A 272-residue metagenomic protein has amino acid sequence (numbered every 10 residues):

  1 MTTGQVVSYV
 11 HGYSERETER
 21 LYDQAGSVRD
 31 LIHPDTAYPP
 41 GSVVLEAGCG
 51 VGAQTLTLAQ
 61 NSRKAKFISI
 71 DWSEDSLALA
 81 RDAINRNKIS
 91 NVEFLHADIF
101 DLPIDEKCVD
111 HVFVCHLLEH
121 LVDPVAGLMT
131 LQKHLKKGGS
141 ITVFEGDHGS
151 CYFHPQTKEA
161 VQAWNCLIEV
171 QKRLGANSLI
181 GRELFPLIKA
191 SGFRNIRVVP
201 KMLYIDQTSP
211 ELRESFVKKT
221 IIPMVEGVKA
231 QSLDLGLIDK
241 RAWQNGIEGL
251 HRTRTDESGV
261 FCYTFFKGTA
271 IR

Functional and structural regions predicted by a protein language model:
G4-G26: Class I SAM-dependent methyltransferase Rossmann-like catalytic core, especially the SAM/SAH-binding loop
V10, R197-G259: C-terminal helical/coil "lid" or tail adjacent to the Rossmann-like core of SAM-dependent
D23-S42, T57: Conserved alpha-helix/loop element of class I SAM-dependent methyltransferases that forms part of the SAM/SAH-binding
L45, V51-D101: Class I SAM-dependent methyltransferase SAM/SAH-binding core
P103-H111: A short acidic, Gly/Pro-enriched loop at the edge of an enzyme's catalytic core that lines a small-molecule cofactor
D110-P124: A short SAM/SAH-binding and catalytic strip from SAM-dependent methyltransferases
V125-S140: A short glycine-rich, Lys/Arg-flanked "PGG" loop and its adjoining helix->strand segment in the class I
T142-E211, K219: Conserved catalytic/acceptor-binding region of the Class I
